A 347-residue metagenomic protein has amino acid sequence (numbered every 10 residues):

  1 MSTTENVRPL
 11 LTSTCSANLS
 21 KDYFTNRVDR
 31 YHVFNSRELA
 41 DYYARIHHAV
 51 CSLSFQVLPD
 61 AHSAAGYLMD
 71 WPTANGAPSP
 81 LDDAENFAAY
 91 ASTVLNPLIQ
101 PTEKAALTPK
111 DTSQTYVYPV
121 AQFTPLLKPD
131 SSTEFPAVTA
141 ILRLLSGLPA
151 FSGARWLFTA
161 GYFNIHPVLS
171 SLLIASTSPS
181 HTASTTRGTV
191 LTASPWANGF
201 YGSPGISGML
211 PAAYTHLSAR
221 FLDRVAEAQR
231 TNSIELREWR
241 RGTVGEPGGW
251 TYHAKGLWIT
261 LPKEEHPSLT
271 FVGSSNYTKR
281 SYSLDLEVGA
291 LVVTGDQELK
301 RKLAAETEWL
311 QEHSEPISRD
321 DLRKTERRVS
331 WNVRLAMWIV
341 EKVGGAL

Functional and structural regions predicted by a protein language model:
M1-A17, K21-N26, Y31-A40, F55 (+1 more regions): PLD/PLD-like phosphodiesterase catalytic module centered on the HKD motif
V7, T12, P78, E85-A137 (+4 more regions): Generic preference for hydrophobic/aromatic residues in regular secondary structure cores
N35-A105: Extended, H/D-rich, highly charged conserved domains that either
Y43, H47, A64-L68, A77 (+9 more regions): Generic structural signal of hydrophobic/aromatic residues within well-ordered alpha-helices of folded domains
Y43, S63, D83-N86, T112-Q114 (+3 more regions): A general marker of short, structured functional hotspots
S92-W196, A346-L347: PLD-like (HKD) phosphodiesterase/transphosphatidyltransferase domain
